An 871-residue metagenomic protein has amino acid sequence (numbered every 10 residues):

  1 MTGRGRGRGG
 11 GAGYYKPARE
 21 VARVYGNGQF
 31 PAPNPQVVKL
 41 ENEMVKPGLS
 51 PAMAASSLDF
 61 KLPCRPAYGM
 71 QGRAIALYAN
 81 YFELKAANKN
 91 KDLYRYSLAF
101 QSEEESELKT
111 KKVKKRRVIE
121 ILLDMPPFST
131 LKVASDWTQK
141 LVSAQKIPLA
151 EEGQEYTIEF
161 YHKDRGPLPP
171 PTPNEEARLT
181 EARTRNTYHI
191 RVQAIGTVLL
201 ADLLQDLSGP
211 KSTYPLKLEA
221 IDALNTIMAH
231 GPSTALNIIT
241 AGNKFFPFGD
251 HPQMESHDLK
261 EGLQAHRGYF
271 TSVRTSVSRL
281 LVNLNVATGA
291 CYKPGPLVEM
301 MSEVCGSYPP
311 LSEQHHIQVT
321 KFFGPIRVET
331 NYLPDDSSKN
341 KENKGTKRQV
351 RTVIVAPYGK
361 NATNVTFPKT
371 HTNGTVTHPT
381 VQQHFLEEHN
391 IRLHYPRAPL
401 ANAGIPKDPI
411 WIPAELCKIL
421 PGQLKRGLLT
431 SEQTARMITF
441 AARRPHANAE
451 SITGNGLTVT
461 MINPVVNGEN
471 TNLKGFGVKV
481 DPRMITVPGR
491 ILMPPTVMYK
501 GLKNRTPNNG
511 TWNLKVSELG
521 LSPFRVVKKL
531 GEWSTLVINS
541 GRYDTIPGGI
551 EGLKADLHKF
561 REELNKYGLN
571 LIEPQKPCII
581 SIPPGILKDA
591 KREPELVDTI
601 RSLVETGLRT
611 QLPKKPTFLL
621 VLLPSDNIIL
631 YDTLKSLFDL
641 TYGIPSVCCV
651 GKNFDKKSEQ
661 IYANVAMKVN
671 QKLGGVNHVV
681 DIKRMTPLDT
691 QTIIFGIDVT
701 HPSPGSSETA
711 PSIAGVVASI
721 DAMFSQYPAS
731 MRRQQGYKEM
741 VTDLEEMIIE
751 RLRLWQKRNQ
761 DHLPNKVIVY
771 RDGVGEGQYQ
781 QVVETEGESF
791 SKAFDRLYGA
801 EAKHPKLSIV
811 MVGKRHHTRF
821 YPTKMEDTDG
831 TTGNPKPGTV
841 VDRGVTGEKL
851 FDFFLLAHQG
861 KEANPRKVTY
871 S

Functional and structural regions predicted by a protein language model:
T2-S871: Long, low-complexity, intrinsically disordered terminal regions
